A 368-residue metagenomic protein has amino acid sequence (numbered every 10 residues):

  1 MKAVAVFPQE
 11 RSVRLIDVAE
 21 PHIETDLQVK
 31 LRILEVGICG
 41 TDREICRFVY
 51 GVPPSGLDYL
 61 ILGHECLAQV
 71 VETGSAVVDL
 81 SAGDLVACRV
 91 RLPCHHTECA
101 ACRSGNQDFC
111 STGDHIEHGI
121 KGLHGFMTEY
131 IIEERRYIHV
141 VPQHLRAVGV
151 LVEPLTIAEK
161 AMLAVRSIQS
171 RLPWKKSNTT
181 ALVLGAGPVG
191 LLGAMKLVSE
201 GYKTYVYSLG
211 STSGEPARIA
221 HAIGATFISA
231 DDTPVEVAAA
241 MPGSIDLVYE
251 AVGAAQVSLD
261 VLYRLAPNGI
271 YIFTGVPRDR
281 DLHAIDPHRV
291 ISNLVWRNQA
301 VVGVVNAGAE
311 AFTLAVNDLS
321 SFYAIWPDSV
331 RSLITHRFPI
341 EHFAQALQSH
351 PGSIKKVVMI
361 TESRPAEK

Functional and structural regions predicted by a protein language model:
M1-E65, E133, A240, T361-K368: Short N-terminal strand-loop motif that marks the start of NAD(P)H/FAD-dependent oxidoreductase cofactor-binding domains
P21-V36, G51-A100, P142-H144: Glycine-rich beta-strand-centered segment in the early N-terminal region that forms part of a ligand/cofactor-binding
H95-T180: NAD(P)H dinucleotide-binding glycine-rich loop of Rossmann-like/cofactor-binding domains, especially the beta1-alpha1
L145-D232: Mid-domain Rossmann-like dinucleotide-binding core that forms the NAD(H)/NADP(H) cofactor-binding site
D232-G243: Short amphipathic alpha-helix with an adjacent loop that forms part of the alpha/beta core around
G243-A251, I270: Short SAM/SAH-binding signature in class I
Q256-S321, I360-K368: Glycine-rich phosphate-binding loop and adjacent beta-alpha segment of Rossmann(oid) nucleotide-cofactor-binding
A309-K368: C-terminal hydrophobic helical "lid"/dimerization subdomain of Rossmann-like NAD(P)H-dependent oxidoreductases
